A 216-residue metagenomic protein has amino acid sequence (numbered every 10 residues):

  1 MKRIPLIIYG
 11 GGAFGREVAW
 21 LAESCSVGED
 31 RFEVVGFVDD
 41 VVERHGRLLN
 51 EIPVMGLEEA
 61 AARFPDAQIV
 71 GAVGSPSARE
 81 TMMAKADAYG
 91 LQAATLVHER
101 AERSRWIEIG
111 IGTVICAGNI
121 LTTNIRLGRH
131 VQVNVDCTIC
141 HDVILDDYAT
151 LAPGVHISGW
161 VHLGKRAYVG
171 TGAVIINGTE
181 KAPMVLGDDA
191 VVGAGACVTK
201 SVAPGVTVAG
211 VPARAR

Functional and structural regions predicted by a protein language model:
R3-A22: Glycine-rich adenosine-cofactor-binding loop
F14, G74-P76, R214: Short glycine-rich anion-binding loops that position phosphate/pyrophosphate groups of nucleotides and phosphorylated
R16, W20, E80, K200: Alpha-helical elements of the RecA-like P-loop NTPase motor core of helicases
A22-S26, A86: Active-site catalytic pocket residues across diverse enzymes, especially alpha/beta-hydrolases
C25, E29-G46: NAD(P)-binding Rossmann-fold cofactor-contacting core
V42-R103: Phosphate-bearing ligand-interacting subdomains that bind or position ATP/ADP/UDP/GDP/NAD(P) or nucleotide-linked
L96-A209, A213-R216: Structural signal for interior beta-strand "rungs" in well-ordered beta-sheet cores of soluble enzyme domains
